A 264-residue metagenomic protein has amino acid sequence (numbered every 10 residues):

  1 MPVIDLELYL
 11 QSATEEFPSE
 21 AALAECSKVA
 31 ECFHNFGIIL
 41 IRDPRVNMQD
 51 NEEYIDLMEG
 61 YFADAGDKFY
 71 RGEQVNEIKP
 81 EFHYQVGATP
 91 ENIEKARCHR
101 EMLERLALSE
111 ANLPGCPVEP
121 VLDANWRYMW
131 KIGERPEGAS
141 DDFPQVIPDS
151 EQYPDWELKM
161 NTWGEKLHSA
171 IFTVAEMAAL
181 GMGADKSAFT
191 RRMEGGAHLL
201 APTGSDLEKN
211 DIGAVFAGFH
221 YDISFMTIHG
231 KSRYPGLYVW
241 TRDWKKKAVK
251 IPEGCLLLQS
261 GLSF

Functional and structural regions predicted by a protein language model:
M1-F264: Peripheral, non-catalytic segments flanking oxidoreductase cores
